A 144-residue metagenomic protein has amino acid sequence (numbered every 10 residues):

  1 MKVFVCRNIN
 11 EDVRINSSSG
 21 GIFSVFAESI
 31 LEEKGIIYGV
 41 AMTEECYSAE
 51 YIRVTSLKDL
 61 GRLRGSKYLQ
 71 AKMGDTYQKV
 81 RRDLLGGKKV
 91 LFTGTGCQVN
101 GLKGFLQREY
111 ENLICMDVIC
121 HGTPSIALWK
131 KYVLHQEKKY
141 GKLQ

Functional and structural regions predicted by a protein language model:
M1-Q144: Iron-sulfur-associated redox domains of electron-transfer enzymes in respiratory and anaerobic energy metabolism
